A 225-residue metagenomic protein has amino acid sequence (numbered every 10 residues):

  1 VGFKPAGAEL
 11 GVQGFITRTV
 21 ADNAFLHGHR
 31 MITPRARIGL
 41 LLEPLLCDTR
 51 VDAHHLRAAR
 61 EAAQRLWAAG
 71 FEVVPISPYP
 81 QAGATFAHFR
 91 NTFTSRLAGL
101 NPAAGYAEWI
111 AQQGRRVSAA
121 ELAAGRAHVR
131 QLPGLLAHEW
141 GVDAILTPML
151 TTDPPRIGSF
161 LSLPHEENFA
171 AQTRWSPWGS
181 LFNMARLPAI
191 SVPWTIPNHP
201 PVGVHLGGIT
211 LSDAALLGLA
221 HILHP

Functional and structural regions predicted by a protein language model:
V1-P44, R60-E72, A123, N183-P225: Structural helix-boundary/capping segments
H29-S176, M184-A185, P225: Amidase signature
G179: Glycine-rich phosphate/pyrophosphate-binding beta-alpha loops
